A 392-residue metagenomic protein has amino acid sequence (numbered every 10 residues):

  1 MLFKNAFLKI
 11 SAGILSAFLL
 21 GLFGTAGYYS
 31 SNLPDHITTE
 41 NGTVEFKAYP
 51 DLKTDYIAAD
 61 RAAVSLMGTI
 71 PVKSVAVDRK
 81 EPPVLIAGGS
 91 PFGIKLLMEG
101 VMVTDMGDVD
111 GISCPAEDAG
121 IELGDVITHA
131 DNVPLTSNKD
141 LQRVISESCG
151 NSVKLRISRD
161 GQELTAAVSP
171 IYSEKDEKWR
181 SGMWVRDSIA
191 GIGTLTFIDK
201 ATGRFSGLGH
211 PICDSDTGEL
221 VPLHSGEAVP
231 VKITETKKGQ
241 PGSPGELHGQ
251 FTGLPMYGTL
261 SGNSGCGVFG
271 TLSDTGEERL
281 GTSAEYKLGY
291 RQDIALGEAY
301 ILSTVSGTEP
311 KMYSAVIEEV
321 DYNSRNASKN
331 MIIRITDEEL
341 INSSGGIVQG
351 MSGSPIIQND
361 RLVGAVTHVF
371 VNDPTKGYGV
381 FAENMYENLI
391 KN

Functional and structural regions predicted by a protein language model:
M1-D51, L195, G218, P374-N392: Gram-positive cell-envelope targeting signals
G24-I86, G265-S314: Interdomain regulatory linker/hinge segments that flank or connect interaction modules in polarity/junction/synaptic
L66, V75-K80, F92, Q142-G182: PDZ-domain C-terminal substructure recognizer with occasional recognition of PDZ-binding tails
G93, L97-G120: PDZ/PDZ-like groove recognition
S113-V126, E147-C149, G346-G350: A short glycine-leucine-enriched loop at secondary-structure breakpoints that most characteristically corresponds
A116-N138, I356-N359, V363-G364: Conserved PDZ fold ligand-binding element
H129-Q162, D373-T375, V380-N384: PDZ domains, with a preference for the canonical peptide-binding region formed by the helix
A167, I171-G345, Q349, Q358-N359 (+2 more regions): Serine endopeptidase catalytic core focused on the charge-relay Asp
